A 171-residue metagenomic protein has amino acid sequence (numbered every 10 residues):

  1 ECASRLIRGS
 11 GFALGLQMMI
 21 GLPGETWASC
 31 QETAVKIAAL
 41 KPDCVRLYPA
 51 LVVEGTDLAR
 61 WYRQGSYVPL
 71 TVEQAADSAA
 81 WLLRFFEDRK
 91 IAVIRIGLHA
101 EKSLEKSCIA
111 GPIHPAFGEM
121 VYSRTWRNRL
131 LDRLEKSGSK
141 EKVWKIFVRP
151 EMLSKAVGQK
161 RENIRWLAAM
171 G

Functional and structural regions predicted by a protein language model:
C2-K142: C-terminal scaffold of the Radical SAM
F85-I91, I164-G171: Structural alpha-beta junctions
K136-S154: Short glycine-rich, basic-tinged beta-strand/loop micro-motifs
V148-M170: Short, hydrophobic/π-rich interface segment
